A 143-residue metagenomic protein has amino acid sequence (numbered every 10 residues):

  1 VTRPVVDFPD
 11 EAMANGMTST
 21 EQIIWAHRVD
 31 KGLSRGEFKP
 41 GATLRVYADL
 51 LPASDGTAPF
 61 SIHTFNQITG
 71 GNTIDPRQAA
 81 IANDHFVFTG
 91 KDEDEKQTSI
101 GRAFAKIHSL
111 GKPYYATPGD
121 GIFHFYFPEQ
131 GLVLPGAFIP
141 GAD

Functional and structural regions predicted by a protein language model:
V1-A142: Fe-S-dependent hydro-lyases/dehydratases of central metabolism
